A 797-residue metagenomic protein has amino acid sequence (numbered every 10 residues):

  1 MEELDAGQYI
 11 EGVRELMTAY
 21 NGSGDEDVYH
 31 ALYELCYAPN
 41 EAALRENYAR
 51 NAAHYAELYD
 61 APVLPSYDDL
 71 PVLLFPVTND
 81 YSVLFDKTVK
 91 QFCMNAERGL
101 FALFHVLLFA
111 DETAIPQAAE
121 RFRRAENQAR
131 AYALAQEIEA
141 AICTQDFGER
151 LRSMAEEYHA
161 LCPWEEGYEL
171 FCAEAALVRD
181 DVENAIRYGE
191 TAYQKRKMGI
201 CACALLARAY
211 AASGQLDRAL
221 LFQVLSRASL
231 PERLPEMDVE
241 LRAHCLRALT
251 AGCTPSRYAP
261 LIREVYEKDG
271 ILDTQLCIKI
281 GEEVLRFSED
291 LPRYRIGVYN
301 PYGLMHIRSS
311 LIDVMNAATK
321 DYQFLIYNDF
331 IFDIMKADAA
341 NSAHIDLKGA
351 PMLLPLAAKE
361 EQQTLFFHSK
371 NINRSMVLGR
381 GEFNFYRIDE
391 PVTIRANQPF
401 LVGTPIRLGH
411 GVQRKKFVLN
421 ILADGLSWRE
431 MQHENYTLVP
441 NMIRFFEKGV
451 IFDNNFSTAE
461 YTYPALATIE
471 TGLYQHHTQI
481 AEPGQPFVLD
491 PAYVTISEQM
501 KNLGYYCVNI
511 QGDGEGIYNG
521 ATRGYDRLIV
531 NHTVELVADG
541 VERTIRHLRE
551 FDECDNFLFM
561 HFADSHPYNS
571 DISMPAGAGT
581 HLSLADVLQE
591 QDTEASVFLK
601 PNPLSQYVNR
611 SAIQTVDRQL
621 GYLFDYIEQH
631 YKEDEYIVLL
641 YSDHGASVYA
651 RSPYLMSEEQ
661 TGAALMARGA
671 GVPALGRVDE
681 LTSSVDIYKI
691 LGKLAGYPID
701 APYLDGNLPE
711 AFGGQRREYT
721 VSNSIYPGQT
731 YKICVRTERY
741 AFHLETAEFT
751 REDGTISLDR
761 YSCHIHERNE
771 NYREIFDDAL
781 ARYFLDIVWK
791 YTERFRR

Functional and structural regions predicted by a protein language model:
E3, C36-Y37, A141, A176 (+1 more regions): Residue at a conserved register position within TPR or TPR-like alpha-solenoid repeats
S23-G24, A56-E57, P163-W164, K197 (+1 more regions): Short coil turns that delineate tetratricopeptide repeat
Y33, Y37, E41-A61, L216-E232: TPR/TPR-like (Sel1-like) alpha-helical repeat modules
A133, A212, V224, A228-R797: Catalytic domains that recognize anionic headgroups
